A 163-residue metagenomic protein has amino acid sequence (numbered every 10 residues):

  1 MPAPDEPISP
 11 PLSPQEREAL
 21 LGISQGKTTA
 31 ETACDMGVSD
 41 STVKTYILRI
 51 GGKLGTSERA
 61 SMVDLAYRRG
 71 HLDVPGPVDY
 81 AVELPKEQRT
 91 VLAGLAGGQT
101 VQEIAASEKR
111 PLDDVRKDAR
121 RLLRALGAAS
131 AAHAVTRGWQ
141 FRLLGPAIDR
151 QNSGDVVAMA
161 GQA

Functional and structural regions predicted by a protein language model:
M1-D5, I47, Q162: Hydrophobic, helix-prone linear segments
P7-S9, K53-A81, R124-A163: Basic, Lys/Arg-enriched C-terminal extension of HTH/homeodomain DNA-binding domains
P11-L12, L84: Flexible N-terminal pre-Rossmann segment of NAD(P)-dependent oxidoreductases
Q15-E16, E87-Q88: The N-cap/first-turn positions of alpha helices within or immediately adjacent to helix-turn-helix DNA-binding domains
A19: Beta-strand/loop-dominated core regions that host nucleotide or nucleotide-derived cofactor-binding catalytic loops
I23-K27, L92-Q99, G138: Short helix-to-turn junction characteristic of helix-turn-helix DNA-binding domains, especially the helix
T28-E58, T100-H133: Recognition helix of helix-turn-helix DNA-binding domains
